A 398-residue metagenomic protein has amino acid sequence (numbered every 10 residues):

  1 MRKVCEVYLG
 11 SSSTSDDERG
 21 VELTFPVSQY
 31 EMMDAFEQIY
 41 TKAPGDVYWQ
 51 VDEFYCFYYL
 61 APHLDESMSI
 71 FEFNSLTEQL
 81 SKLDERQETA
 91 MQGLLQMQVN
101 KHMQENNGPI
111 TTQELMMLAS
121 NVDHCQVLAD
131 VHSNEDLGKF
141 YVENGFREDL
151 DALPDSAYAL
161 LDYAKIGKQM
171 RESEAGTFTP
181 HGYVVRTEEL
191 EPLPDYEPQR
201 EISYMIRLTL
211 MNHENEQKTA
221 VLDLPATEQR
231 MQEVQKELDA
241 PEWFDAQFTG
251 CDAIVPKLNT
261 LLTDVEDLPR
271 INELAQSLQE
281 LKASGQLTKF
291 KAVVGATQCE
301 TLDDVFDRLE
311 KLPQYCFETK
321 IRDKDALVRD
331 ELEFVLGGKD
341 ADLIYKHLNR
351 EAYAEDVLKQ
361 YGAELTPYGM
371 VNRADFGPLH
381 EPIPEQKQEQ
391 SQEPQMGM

Functional and structural regions predicted by a protein language model:
M1-E31, R200-E228, E393-M398: Short, extreme N-terminal segment that most often corresponds to the first beta-strand
G10-S12, E72, K139, A164 (+7 more regions): Residue-level signal for functionally critical sites in structured catalytic/ligand-binding pockets
T24, D162, N349, N372-R373: Helix N-cap / beta->alpha transition motif
E31, K165, Q229-R230, A352: An acidic, carboxylate-rich microenvironment
F36-A157, Y183-M205, E216-Q217, D223-D342 (+3 more regions): Mixed-charge (acidic/basic) macromolecular-recognition segments
E148-G176, V335-A363: Conserved, folded interaction/cargo-binding domains in eukaryotic regulatory proteins
D162, N349, I383-M398: Non-Sec secretion/translocation targeting segments of pathogen effectors
K168-Q199, E355-Q388: Long, highly charged low-complexity segments enriched in Glu/Asp and Lys/Arg with interspersed Ser/Thr
